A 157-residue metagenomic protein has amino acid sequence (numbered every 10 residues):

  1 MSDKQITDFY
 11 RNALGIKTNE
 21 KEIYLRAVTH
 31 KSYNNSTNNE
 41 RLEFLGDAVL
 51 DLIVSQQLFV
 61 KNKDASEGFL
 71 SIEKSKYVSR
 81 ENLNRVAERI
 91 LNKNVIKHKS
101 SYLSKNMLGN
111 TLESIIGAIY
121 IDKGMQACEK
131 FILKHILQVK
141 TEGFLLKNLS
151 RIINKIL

Functional and structural regions predicted by a protein language model:
M1-L157: Double-stranded RNA-binding/processing signature
